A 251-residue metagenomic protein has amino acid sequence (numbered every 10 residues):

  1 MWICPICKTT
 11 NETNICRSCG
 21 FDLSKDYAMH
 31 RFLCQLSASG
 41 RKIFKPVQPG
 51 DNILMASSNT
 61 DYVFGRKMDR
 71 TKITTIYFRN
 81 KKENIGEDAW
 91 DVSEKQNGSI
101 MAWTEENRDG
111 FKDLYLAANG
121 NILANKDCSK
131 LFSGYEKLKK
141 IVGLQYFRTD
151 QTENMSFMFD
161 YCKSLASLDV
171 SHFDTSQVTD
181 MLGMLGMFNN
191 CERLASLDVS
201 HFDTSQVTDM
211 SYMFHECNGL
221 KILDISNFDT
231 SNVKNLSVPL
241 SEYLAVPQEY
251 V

Functional and structural regions predicted by a protein language model:
I3, I15: The −1 position to Zn-ligating cysteines in a subset of zinc-ribbon hairpins
K8, G20: Cys/His-coordinated zinc-binding microdomains
N11-E12, L23: Cys/His-rich microdomains that often coordinate metals
E12-N14, K137: Short glycine/proline-enriched coil/turn segments at helix->beta-strand junctions
C16-C19, A28-R31, K140, S167 (+1 more regions): Short linear functional motifs in flexible/disordered or boundary regions
F21-S39: Short microdomains enriched in Cys/His and/or Lys/Arg
A38-V251: Negatively charged
